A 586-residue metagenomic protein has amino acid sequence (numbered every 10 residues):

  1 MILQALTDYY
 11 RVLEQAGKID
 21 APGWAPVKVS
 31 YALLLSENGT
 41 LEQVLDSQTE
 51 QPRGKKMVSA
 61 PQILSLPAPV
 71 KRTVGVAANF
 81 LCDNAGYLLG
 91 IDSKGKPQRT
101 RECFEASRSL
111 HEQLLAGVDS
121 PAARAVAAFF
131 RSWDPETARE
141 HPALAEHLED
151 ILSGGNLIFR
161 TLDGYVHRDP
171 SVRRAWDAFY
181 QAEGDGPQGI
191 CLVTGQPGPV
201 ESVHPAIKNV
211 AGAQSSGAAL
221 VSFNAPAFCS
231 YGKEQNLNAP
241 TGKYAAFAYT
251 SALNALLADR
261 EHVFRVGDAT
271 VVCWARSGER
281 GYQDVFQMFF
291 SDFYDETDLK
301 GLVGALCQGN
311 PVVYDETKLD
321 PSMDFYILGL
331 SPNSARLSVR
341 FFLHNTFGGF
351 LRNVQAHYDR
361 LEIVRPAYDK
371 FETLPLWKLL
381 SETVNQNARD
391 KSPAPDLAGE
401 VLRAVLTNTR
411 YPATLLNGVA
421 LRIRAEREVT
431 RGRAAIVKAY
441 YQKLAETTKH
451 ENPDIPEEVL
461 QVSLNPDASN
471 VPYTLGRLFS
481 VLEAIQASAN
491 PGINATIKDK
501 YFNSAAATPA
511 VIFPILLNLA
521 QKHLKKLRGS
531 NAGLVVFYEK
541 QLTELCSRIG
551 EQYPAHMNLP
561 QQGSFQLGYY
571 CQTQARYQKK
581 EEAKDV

Functional and structural regions predicted by a protein language model:
M1-G184, P226-V586: Conserved phosphate-interacting/catalytic interface
G189: Cys/His-enriched microdomains
T194-P197: Short Cys/His-rich metal-coordination motifs, predominantly Zn2+-binding knuckles/fingers
V200-S202, R336: Short catalytic/ligand-binding loop motif for oxyanion handling, primarily in non-cytosolic enzymes, centered on
S202-N238: Short microdomains enriched in Cys/His and/or Lys/Arg
